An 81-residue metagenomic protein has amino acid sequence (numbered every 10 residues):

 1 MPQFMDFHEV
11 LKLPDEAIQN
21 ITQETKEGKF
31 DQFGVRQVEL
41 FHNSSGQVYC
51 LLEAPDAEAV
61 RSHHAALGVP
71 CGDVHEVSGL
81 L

Functional and structural regions predicted by a protein language model:
M1-Q37, H42-Q47, A57, H63 (+1 more regions): Short S/T/G/P-rich N-terminal loop/turn motif that feeds into the first structured element of a domain
L51-E53: Short hydrophobic/aromatic beta-strand micro-patches that form the beta-sheet surface supporting nucleotide- or nucleic
E58-A59, C71: A short local loop/turn or secondary-structure capping micro-motif enriched for an aromatic residue
S62, L67-G68: Conserved RNA-binding domains used in RNP assembly and mRNA/RNA metabolism
V69-L81: Conserved short beta-strand edge segments in small beta-sheet-based binding/regulatory domains
